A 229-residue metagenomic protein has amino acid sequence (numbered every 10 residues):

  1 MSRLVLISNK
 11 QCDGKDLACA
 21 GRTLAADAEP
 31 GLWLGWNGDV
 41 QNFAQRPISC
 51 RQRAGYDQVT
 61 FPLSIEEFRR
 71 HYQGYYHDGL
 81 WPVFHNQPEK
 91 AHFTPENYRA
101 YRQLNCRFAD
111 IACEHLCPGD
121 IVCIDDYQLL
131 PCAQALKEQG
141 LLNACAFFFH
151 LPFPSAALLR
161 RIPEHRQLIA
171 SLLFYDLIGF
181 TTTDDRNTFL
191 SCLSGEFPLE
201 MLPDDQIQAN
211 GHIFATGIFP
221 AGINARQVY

Functional and structural regions predicted by a protein language model:
M1-Y229: Catalytic cores of carbohydrate-active enzymes across secretory and cytosolic contexts
